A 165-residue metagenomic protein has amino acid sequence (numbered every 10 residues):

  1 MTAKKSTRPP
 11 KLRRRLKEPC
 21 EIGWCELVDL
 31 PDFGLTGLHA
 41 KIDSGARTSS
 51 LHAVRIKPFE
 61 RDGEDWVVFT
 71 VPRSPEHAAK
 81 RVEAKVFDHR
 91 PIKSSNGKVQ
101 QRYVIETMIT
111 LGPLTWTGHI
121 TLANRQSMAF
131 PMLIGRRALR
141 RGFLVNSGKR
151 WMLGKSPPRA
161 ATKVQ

Functional and structural regions predicted by a protein language model:
M1-Q165: Pepsin/retropepsin-fold aspartyl endopeptidases
